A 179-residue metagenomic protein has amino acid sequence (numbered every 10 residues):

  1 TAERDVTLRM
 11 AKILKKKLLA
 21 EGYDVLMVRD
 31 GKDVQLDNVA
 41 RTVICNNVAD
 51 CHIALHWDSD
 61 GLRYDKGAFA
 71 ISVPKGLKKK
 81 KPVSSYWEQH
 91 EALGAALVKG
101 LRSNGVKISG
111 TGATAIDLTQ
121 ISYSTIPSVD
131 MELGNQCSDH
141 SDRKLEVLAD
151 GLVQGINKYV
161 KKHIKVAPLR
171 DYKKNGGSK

Functional and structural regions predicted by a protein language model:
R4-K179: Active-site-proximal helix/loop segments of hydrolytic enzymes
